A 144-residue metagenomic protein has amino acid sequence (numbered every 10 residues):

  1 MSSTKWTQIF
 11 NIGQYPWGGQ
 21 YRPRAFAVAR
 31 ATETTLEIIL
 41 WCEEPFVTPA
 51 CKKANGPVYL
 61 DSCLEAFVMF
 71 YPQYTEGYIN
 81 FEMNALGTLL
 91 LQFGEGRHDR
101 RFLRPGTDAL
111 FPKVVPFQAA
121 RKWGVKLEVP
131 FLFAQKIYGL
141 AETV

Functional and structural regions predicted by a protein language model:
M1-V144: Structural preference for beta-rich elements and adjacent junctions enriched in aromatics
